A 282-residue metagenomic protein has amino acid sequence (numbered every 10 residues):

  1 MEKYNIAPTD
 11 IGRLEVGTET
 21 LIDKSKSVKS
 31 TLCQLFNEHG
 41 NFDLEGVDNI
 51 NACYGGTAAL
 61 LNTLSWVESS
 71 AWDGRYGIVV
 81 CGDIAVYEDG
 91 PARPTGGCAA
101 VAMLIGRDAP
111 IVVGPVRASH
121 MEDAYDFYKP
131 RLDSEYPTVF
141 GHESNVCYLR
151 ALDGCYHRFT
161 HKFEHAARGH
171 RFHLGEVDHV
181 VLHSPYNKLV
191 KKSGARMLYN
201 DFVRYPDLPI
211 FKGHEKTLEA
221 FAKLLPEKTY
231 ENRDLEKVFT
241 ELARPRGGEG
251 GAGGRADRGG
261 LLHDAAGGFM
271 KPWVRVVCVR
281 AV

Functional and structural regions predicted by a protein language model:
M1-T57, H170-R196: Conserved beta-ketoacyl condensing-enzyme motif
M1-Y4, A59, T63, A151 (+1 more regions): Stable alpha-helical structural segments in soluble proteins, enriched in small hydrophobic residues
V16, E45-N49, V86-P91, V139: A short glycine/serine-rich beta->alpha loop
T20-Y76, N200-W273: Conserved catalytic cysteine-centered active-site region of acyl-thioester-dependent Claisen-condensing enzymes
S30, R93-G97, G194-N200: Short secondary-structure boundary/capping segments
A58-D123, R131, G154, R255-V282: Conserved beta-strand-centric core segments of catalytic alpha/beta enzyme folds
A92-A166, D207-D234, F239-G247, V282: Condensing-enzyme catalytic core mediating Claisen C-C bond formation in acyl metabolism
N145-K162, G175, V181-L198, Y205: A conserved active-site cap/scaffold subdomain adjacent to cofactor or substrate pockets
